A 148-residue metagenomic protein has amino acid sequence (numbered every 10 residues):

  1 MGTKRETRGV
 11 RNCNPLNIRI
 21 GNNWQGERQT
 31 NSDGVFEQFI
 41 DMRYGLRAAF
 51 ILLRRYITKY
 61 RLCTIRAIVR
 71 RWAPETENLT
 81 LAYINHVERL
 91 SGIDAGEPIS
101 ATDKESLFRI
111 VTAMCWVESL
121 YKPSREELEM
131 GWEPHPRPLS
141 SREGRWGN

Functional and structural regions predicted by a protein language model:
M1-S140, G144-N148: Cell-wall polysaccharide-cleaving catalytic domain and substrate-binding groove, primarily in peptidoglycan/chitin
